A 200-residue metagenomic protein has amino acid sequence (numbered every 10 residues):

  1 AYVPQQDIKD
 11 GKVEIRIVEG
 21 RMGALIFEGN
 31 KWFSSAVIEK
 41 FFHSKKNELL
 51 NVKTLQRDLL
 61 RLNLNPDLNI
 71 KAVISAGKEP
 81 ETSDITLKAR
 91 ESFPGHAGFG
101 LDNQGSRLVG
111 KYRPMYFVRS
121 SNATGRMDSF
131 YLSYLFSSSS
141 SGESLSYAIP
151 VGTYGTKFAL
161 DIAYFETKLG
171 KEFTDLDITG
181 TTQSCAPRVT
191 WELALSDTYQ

Functional and structural regions predicted by a protein language model:
A1-G105, Y134-G142: Periplasmic polypeptide-binding modules associated with outer-membrane biogenesis and secretion
K53, K111, S120-T124: C-terminal basic regulatory modules in eukaryotic proteins
D67, P94, G125-M127, V151-G155 (+1 more regions): Strand-connecting loop/turn motifs
E81, G110-P114, S139-E143, T181-C185: Residues that define the transmembrane beta-barrel architecture of outer-membrane proteins
G95-G105, Y116-N122, R126-S138, E143-L145 (+1 more regions): Transmembrane beta-strand segments that form the barrel wall of outer-membrane beta-barrel proteins
F99-L101, V109, G170-F173: Flexible, membrane-facing loop/turn or short amphipathic-helix motifs that contact lipid bilayers or gate lipid-binding
G105, S120-T124, S146-T153, P187-D197: Outer-membrane beta-barrel proteins
K157-Q200: Transmembrane beta-strand segments of outer-membrane beta-barrel domains in Gram-negative and organellar OMPs
